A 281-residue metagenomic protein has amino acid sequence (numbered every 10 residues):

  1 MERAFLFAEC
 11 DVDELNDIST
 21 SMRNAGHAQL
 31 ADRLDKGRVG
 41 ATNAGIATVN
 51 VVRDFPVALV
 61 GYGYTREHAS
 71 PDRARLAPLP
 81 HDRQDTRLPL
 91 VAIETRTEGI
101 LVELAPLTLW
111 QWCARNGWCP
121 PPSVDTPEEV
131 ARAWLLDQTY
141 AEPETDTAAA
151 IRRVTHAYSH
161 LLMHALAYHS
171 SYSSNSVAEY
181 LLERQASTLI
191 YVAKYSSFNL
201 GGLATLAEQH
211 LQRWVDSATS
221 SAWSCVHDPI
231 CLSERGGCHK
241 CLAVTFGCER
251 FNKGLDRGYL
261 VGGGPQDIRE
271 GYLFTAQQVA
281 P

Functional and structural regions predicted by a protein language model:
M1-P281: C-terminal accessory domains/tails appended to large, multi-domain proteins
